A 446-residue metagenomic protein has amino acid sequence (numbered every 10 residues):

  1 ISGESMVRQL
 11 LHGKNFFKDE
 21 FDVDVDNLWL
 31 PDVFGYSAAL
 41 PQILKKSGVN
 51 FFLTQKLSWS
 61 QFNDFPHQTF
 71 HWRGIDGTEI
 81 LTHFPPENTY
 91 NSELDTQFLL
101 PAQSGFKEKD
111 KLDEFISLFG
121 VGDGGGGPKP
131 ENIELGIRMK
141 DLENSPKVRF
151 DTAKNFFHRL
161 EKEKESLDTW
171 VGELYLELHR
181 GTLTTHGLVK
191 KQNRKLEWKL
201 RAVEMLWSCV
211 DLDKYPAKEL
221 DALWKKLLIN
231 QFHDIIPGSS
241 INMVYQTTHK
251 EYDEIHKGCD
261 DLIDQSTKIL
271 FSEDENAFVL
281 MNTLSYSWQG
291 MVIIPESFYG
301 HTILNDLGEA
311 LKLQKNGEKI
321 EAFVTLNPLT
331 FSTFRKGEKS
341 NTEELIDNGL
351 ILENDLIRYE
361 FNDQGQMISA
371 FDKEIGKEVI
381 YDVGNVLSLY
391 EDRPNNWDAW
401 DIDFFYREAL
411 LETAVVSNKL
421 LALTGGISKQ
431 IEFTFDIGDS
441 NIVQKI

Functional and structural regions predicted by a protein language model:
I1-D24, A38-K46, F51-F52, H67: Catalytic alpha-helical scaffold of carbohydrate-active enzymes acting on polysaccharides/glycoconjugates
M6-F17, F98-K109, F433, Q444-I446: Structured alpha-helical segments in the cores of large, soluble enzyme domains
G13, L44, T152, L227 (+1 more regions): Conserved, mostly hydrophobic/aromatic
L28-S37, Q55-F62, A153-K154: Short, solvent-exposed turn/loop segments enriched in Gly/Ser/Thr/Pro and often Arg
V33-S37, S58-W59, P128-E134, P328-S332 (+2 more regions): Conserved luminal/periplasmic juxtamembrane motif of membrane-embedded glycan-processing enzymes
P41-F65, F70-L81: Acidic, His- and aromatic-enriched active-site or binding-groove loops in soluble protein domains that engage sugars
P66-S272, M281-T283, T325-N327: Active-site and substrate-binding clefts of carbohydrate-active enzymes
A217-E219, I229-I446: Catalytic and substrate-binding regions of extracellular carbohydrate-active enzymes, especially polysaccharide lyases
